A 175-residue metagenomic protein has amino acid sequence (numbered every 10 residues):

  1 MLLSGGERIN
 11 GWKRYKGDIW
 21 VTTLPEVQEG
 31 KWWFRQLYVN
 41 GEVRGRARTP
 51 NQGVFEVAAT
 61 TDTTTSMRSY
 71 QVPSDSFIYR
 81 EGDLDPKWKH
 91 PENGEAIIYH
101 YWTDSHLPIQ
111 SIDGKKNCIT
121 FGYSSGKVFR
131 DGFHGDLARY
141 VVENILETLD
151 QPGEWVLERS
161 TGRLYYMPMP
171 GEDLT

Functional and structural regions predicted by a protein language model:
M1-T175: Extracellular polysaccharide-degrading/modifying enzymes targeting complex plant/algal/animal polysaccharides
